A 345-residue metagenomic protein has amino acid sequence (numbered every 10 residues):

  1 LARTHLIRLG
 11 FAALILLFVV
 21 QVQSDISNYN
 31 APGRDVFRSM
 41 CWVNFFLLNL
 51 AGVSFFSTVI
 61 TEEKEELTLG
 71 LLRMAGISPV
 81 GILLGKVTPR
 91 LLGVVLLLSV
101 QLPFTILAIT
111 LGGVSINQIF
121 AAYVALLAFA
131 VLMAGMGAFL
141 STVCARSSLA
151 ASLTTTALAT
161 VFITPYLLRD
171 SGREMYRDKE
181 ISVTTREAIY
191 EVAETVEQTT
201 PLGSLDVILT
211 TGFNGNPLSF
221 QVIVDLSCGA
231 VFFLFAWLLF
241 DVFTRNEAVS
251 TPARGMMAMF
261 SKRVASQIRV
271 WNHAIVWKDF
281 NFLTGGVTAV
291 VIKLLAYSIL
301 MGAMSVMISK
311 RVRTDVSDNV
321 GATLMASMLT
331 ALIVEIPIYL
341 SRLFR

Functional and structural regions predicted by a protein language model:
L1-S54, T58, G93, L97-L343: Transmembrane alpha-helical segments and their membrane-interface loop/helix boundaries that make up the transmembrane
V59-V95, H273-F280, S341-R345: Helix-loop-helix units of permease transmembrane domains in multi-pass membrane transporters, especially ABC
